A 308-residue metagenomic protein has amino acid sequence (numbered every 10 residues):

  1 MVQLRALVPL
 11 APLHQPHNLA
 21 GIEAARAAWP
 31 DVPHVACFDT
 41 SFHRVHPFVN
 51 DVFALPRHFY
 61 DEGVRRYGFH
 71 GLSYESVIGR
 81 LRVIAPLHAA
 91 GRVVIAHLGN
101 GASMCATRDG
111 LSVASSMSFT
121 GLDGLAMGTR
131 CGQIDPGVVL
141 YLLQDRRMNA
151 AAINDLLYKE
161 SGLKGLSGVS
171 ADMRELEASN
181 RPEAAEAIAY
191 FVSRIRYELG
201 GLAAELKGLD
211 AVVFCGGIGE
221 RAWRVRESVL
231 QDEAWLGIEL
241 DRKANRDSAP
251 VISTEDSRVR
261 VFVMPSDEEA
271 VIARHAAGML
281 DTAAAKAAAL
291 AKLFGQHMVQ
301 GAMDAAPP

Functional and structural regions predicted by a protein language model:
M1-R82: Glycine-rich phosphate-binding loop and adjoining helix at the ATP-binding site of ATP-dependent phosphoryl-transfer
V45-L143: Glycine-rich phosphate-binding loop of actin/hexokinase-like ATP-binding domains
V83-L87, L199-D210: Phosphate/pyrophosphate-binding loops at sites that engage ATP/ADP/AMP, CoA/4′-phosphopantetheine, polyphosphate
G99, D210-D232: Glycine-rich phosphate-binding loops at beta-strand->alpha-helix junctions
L143-V169: Oxyanion-binding "anion nests"
D155, G162-L166, M173-L206: Adenine-nucleotide phosphate-binding core of ATP-dependent small-molecule kinases
W223, E227-E268: Conserved phosphate-binding/catalytic loops in two-lobed NTP-binding clefts
A249-P308: Structural signal for terminal/edge beta-strands and the immediately following C-terminal loop/tail that closes
